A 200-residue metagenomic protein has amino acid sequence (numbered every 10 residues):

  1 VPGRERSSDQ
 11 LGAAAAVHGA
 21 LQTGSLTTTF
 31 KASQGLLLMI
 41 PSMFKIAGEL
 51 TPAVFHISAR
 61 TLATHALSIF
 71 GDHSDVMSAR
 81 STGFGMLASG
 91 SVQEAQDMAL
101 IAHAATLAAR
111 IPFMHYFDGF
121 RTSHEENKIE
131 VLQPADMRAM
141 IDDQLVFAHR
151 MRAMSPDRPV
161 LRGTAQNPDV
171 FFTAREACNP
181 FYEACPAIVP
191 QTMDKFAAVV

Functional and structural regions predicted by a protein language model:
V1-S78, F84-L107: Thiamine diphosphate
T82-G83, A177: Flexible glycine/proline-enriched surface loops and loop-helix/loop-strand junctions
F113-V200: Conformationally flexible catalytic loops at phosphate/diphosphate-handling active centers
